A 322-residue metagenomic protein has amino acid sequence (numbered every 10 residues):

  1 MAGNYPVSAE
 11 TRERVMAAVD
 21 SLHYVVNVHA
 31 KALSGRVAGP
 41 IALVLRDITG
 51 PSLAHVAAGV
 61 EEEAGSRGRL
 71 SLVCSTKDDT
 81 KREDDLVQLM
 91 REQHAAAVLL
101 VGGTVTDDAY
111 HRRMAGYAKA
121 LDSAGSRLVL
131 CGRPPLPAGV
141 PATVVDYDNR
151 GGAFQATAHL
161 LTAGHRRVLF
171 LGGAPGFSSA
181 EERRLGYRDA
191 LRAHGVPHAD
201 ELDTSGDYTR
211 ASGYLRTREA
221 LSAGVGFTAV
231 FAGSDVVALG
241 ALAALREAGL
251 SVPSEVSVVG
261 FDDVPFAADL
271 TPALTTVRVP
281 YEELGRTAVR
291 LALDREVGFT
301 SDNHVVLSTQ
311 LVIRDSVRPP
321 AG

Functional and structural regions predicted by a protein language model:
M1-A38, R318-G322: N-terminal helix-turn-helix DNA-binding module of bacterial transcription factors
E10, R46-H55, V73-R82, T104-A109 (+7 more regions): Hinge/beta->alpha junction and helix N-cap segments in small-molecule ligand-binding domains
R36-A158: Alpha-helical recognition/docking segments in bacterial nutrient-uptake and carbohydrate-utilization systems
S66-R67, A124, L191-H198, S222-G226 (+1 more regions): Short helix-capping segments at alpha-helix termini
A96, H165-R167, G226-T228: Short acidic/polar active-site loop segments enriched in Thr and Asp
A142, R218-G322: Flexible loop/turn connectors
R166-V168, H198-L202, V252-V258: Short acidic capping loops at alpha-helix termini that bridge into adjacent secondary structure
